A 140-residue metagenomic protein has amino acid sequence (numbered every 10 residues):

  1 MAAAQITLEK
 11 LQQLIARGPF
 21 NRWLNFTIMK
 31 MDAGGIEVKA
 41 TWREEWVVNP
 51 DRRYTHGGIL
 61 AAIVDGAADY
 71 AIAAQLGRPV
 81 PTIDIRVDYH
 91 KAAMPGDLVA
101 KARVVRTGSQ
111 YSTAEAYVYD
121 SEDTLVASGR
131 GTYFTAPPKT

Functional and structural regions predicted by a protein language model:
M1-T140: Terminal targeting signals and extreme-terminal segments of soluble enzymes
